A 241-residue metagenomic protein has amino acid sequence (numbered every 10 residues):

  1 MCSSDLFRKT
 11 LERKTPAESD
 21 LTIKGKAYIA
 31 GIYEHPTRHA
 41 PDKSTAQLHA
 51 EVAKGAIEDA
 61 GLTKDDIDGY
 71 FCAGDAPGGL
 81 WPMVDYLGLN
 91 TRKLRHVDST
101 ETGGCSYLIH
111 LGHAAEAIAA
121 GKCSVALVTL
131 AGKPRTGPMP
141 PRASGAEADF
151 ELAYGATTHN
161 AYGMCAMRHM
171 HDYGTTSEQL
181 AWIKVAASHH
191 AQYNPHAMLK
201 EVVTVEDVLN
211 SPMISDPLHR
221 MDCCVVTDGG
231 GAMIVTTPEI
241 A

Functional and structural regions predicted by a protein language model:
S4-T102, A119-A120, L127-V225, G231-A232 (+1 more regions): Conserved "HGTGT" condensation-loop signature of ketosynthase/thiolase-family condensing enzymes that catalyze
I109: Active-site histidine-anchored catalytic micro-motif
